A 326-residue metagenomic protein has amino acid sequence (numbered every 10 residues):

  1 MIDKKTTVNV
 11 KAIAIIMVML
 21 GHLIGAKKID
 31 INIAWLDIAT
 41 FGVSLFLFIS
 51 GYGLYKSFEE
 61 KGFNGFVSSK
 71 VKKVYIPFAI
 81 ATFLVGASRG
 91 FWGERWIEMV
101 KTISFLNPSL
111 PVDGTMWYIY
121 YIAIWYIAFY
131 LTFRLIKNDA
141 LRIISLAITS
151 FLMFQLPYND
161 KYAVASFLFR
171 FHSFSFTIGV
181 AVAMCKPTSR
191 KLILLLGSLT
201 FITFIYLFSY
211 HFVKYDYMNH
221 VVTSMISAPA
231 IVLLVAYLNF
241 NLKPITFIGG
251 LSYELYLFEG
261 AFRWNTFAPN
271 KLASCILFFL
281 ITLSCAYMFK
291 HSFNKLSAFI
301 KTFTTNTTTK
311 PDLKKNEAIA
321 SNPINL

Functional and structural regions predicted by a protein language model:
M1-F151, L192, I248-L251, K271-L326: Membrane-cytosol interface segments of multi-pass membrane proteins, especially ER/Golgi lipid-handling enzymes
L152-V180, M184-E254, F258-F279: Alpha-helical transmembrane segments and terminal signal-anchor/GPI-anchor hydrophobic tails, characterized by long
